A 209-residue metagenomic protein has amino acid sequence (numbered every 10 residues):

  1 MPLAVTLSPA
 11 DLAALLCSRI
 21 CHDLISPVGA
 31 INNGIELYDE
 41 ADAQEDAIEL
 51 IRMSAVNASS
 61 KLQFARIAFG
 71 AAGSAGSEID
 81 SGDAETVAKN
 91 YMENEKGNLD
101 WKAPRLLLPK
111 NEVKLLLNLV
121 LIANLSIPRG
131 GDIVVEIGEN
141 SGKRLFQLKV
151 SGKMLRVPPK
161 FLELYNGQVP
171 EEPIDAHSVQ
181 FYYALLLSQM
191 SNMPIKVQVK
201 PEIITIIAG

Functional and structural regions predicted by a protein language model:
P2, T6-P9, L15-L16, P27-S81 (+2 more regions): Histidine phosphotransfer helical core of two-component systems
V5-L15, D46, K96-N124, P128 (+1 more regions): Conserved short strand/loop->alpha-helix "switch" segment adjacent to the catalytic nucleotide/phosphoryl-transfer site
A14-A43, N111-N140, Q180-M190: Conserved ATP-binding N-box helix of the HATPase_c
S74-N94: Short beta-to-alpha transition helix within the HATPase_c
D100-K102, E136, Q198: Solvent-exposed beta-strand sheet faces enriched in polar/charged residues
N140-F181, G209: Glycine-rich/acidic phosphate-handling loop/turn and adjacent ATP-lid/helix of nucleotide-binding kinase/ATPase domains
N192-V199: Glycine-rich ATP-binding loops of the HATPase_c
I203-G209: Short C-terminal beta-strand
